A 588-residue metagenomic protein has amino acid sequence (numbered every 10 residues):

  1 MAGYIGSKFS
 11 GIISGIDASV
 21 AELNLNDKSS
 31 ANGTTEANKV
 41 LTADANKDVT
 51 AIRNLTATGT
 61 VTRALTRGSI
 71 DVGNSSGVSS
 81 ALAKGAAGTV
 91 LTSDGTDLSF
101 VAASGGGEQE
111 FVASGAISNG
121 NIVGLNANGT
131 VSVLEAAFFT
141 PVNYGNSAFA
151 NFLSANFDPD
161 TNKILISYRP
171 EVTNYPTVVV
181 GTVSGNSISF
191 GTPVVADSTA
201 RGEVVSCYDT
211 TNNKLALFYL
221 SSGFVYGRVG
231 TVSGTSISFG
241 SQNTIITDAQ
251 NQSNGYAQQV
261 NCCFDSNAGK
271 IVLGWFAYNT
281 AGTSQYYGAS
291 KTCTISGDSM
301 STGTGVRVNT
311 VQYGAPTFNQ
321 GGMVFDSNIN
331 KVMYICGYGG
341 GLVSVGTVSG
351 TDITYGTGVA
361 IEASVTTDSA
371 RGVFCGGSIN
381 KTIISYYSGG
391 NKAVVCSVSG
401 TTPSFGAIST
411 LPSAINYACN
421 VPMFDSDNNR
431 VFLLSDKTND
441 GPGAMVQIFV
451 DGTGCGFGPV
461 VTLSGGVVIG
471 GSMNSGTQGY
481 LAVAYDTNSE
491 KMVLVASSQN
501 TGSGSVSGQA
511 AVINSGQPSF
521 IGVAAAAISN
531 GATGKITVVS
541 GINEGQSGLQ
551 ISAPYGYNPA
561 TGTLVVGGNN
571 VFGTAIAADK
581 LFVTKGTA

Functional and structural regions predicted by a protein language model:
A2-F138, F157-N162, N186, T211-K214 (+8 more regions): Extracellular repetitive beta-rich solenoid segments
A136-S515: Extracellular, repeat-based ectodomains that mediate carbohydrate processing or recognition
